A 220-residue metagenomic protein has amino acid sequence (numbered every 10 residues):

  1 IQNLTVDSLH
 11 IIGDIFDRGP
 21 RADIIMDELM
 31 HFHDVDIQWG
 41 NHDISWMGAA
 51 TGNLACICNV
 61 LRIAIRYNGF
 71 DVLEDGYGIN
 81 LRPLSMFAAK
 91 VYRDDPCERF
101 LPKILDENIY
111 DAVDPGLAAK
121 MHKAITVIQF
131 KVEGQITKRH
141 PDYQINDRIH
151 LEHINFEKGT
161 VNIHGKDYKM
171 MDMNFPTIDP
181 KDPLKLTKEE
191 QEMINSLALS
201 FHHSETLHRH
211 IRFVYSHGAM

Functional and structural regions predicted by a protein language model:
I1-M220: Feature recognizes metal-dependent phosphohydrolase scaffolds
